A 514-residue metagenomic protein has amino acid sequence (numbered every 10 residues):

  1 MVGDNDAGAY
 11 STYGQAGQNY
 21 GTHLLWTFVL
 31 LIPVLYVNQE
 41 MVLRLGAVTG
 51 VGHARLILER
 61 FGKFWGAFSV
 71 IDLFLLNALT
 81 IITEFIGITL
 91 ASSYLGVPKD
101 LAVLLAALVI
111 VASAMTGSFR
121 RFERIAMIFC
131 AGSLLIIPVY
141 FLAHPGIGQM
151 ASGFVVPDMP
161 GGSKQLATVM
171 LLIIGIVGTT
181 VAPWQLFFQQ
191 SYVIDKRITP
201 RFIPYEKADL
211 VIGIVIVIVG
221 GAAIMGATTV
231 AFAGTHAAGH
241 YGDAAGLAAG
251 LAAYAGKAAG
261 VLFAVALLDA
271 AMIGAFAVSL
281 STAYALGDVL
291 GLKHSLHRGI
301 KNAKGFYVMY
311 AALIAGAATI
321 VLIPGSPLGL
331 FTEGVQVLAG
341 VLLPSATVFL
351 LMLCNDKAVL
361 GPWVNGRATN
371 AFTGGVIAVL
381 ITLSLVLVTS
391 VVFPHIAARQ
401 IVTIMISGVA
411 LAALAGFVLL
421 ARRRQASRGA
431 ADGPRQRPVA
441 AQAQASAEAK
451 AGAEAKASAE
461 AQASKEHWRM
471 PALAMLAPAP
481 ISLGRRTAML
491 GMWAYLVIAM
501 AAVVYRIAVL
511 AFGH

Functional and structural regions predicted by a protein language model:
M1-G8, Y140-G148, G153-A227: Hydrophobic, membrane-embedded alpha-helices of multi-pass small-molecule transporters
T27-R60, F68-L75, L79: Juxtamembrane transmembrane-helix boundary signature
V34-V48, V193-I194, V215-G246: Extracellular/periplasmic helix-exit of transmembrane alpha-helices
K63-F64, D100-L105, I212, I216 (+4 more regions): Loop-to-transmembrane helix boundary motifs in multi-pass membrane proteins
V70-I71, Y94-M115, G132-L135, N302-A318 (+1 more regions): Transmembrane alpha-helical segments of multi-pass small-molecule transport proteins
A131-P160, M170-Q190, F349-A358, L380-V391 (+1 more regions): Hydrophobic alpha-helical segments and their helix-loop junctions in multi-pass secondary transporters
T168, A368-R435, W493-A501, R506: A generic transmembrane alpha-helix motif of multi-pass inner-membrane proteins
R298-V308, E333-H395, A426-A440: C-terminal membrane-solvent junction of multi-pass transporters and transport-like membrane proteins
